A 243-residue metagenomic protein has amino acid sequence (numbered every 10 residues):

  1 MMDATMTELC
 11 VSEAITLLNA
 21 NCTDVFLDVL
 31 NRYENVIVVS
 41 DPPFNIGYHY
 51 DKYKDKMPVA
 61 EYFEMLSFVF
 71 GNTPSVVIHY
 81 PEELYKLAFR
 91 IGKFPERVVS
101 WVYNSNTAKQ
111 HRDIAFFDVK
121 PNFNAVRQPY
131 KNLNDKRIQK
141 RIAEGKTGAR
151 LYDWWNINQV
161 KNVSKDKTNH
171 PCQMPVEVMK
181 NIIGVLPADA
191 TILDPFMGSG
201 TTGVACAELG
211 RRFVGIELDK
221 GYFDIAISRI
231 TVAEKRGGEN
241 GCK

Functional and structural regions predicted by a protein language model:
M2-V214, G221-F223: Core catalytic lobe of class I
A226-I227: Conserved SAM-binding loop
T231-K243: Class I S-adenosyl-L-methionine-dependent methyltransferase module
